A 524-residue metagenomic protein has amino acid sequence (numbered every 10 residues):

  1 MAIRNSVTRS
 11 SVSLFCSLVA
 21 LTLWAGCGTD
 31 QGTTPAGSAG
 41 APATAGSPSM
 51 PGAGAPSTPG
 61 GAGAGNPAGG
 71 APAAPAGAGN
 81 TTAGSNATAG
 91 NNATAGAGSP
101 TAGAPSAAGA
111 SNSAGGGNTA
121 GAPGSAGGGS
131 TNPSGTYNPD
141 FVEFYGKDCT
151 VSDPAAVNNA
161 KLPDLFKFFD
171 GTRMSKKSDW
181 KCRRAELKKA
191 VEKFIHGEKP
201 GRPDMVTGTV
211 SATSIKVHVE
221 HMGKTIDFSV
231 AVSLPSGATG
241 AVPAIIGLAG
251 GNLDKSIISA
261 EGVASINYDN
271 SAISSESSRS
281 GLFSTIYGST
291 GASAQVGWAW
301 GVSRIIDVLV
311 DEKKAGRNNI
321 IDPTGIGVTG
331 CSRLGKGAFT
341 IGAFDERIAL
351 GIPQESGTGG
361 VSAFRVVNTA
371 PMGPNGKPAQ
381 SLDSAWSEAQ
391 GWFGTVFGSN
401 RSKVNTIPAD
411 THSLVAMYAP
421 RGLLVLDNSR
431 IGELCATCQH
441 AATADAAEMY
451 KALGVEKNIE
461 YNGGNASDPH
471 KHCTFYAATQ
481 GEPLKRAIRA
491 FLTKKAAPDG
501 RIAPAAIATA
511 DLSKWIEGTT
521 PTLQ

Functional and structural regions predicted by a protein language model:
M1-R9: N-terminal secretory signal peptides that target proteins for export/translocation
S6, L23-S134: Ser/Thr-rich, Pro/Gly/Ala-heavy low-complexity intrinsically disordered linkers and tails of secreted extracellular
S13-W24: Bacterial N-terminal signal peptides
N132-S229, L234-G240, A419-Q524: Alpha/beta-hydrolase-fold serine-hydrolase catalytic core, especially in secreted/extracellular enzymes
I246-T324, G357-T369: Cap/lid segment of the alpha/beta-hydrolase catalytic domain
V328-G330, Q354: Short beta-strand immediately N-terminal to the catalytic nucleophile in serine-hydrolase-like folds
G330-T340: Glycine-rich nucleophile elbow surrounding the catalytic serine of serine-hydrolase chemistry
L350-L414, C435-T443, M449-E456: Mobile cap/lid helix-loop segments that gate and shape the active-site cleft of serine hydrolases
